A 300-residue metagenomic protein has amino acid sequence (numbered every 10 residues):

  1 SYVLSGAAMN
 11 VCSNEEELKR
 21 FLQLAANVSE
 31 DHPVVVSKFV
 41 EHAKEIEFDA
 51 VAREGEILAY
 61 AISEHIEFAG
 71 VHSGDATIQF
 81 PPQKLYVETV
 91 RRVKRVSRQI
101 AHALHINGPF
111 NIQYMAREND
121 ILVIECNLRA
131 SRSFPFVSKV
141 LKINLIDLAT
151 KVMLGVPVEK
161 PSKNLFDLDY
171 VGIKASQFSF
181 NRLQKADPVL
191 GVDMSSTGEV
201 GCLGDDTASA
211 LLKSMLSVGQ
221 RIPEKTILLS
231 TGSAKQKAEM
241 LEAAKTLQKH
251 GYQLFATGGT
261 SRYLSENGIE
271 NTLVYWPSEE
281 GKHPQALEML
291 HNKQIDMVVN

Functional and structural regions predicted by a protein language model:
S1-P223: ATP-dependent carboxylate activation and anion-phosphoryl transfer catalytic cores that bind Mg-ATP to form
V3-L4, E67-A69, T260-Y263, E279-K282: Short gly/pro/ser/thr-enriched loop/turn and capping motifs at secondary-structure boundaries
V36, I227, V298: Receiver (REC) domain switch-region micro-motif
A116-L128, Q236-A243, E266-N267: Short glycine/threonine-rich loop-to-helix capping motif typified by GTGT followed within a few residues by an Asp-Pro
T207-K213, T231-K235, L254-A256, Y275-Q285: A general structural motif
Q220, E224-T226, T231-Y252: Glycine- and Gly-Pro-enriched alpha-helical subdomains that act as flexible, kink-prone "lid/hinge" or packing modules
L228, G251-L264: Short internal beta-strands
E266-N300: Glycine-rich, anion-gripping cofactor-binding loops and their flanking helix/strand elements in enzyme active sites
